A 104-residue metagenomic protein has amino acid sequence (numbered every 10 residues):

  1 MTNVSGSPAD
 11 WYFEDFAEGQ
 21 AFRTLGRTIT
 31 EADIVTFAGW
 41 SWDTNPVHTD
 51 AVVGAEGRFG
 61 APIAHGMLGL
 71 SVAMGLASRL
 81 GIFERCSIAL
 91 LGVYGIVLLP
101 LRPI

Functional and structural regions predicted by a protein language model:
T2-A64: Catalytic strand-loop segment that frames the active site of acyl-thioester-processing enzymes
A55-I104: Hydrophobic beta-strand-centered segment that forms part of the acyl-chain substrate-binding groove
